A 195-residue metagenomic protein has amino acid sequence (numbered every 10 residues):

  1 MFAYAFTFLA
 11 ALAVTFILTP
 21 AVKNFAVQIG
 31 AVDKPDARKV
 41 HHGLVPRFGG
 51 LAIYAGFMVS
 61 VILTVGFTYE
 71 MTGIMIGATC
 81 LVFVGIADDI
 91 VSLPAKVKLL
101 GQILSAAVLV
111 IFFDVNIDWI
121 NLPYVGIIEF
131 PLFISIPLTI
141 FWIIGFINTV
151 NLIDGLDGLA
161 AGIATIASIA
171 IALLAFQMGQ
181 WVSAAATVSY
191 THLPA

Functional and structural regions predicted by a protein language model:
M1-L193: "…together with the soluble PPM/PP2C metallo-phosphatase catalytic core" -> "…together with the soluble PPM/PP2C
